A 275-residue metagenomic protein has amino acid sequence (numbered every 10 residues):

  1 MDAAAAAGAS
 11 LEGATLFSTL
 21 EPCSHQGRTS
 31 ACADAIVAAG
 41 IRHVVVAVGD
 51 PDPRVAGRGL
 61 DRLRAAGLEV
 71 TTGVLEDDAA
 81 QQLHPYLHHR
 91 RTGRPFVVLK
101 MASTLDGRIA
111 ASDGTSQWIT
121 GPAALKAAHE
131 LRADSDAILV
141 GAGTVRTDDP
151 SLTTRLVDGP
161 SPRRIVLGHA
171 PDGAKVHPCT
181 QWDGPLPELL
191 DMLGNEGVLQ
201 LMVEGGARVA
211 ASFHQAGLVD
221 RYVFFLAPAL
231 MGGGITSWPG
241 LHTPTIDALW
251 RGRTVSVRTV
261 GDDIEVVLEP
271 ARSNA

Functional and structural regions predicted by a protein language model:
M1-D78, R163, S212-H214: Zn2+-dependent cytidine deaminase-like catalytic core
L11-E21, T92-S103: N-terminal pre-triad scaffold of radical SAM enzymes
R28, A56, D61, H88 (+1 more regions): Enzymes that bind and transform nitrogen-containing heteroaromatic metabolites
V44, V48, A80-Q81, D106-S112: Short N-terminal helix-initiation segments at or just after the protein's N-terminus
D77-Q82, S116: Short, positively charged
L83-G93: Flexible, polar/acidic helix-loop-strand segments at domain edges
